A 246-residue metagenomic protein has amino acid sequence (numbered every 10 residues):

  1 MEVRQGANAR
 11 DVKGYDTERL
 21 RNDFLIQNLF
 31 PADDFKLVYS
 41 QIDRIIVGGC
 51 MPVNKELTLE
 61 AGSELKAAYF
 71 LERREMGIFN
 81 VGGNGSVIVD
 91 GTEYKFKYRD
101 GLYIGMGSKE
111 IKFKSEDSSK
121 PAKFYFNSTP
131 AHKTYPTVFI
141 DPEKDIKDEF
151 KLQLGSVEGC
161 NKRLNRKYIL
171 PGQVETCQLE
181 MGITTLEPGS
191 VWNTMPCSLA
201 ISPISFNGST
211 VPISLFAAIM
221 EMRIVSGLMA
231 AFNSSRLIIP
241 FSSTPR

Functional and structural regions predicted by a protein language model:
M1-G49, S128-E187: A short, N-terminal "cap"/entry segment at the start of jelly-roll beta-barrel domains of the cupin/DSBH fold
R19, D33, Y39-I42, M51-A67 (+2 more regions): N-terminal, charged/glycine-rich beta-strand/loop interface patches
I46-L71, G182-C197: Conserved short histidine dyad/triad with adjacent acidic residue
F70-S86, I183-P188, P196-G208: Short, conserved beta-strand element in jelly-roll/cupin
D90-M106, R246: Short acidic-glycine-tyrosine-enriched beta hairpin
S108-T134, R246: Ligand-binding loop in jelly-roll beta-barrel domains
S202, L215, M222-R223, F241-T244: Short, intrinsically disordered low-complexity segments enriched in Ser/Thr with adjacent Pro
G208, S234-P240: Short, composition-biased linear "edge" segments at structural boundaries
